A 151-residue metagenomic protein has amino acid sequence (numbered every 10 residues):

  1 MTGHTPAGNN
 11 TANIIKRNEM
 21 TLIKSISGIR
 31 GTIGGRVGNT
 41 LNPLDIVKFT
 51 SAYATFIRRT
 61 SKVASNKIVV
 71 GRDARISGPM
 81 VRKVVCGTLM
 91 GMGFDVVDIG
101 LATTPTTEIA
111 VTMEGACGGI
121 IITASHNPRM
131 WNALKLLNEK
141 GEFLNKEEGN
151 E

Functional and structural regions predicted by a protein language model:
M1, R17-T21, S61, T123 (+1 more regions): Generic hydrophobic-segment detector
G3-R17: Ser/Thr-rich, low-complexity intrinsically disordered segments
I14-G87, G91-M92: An N-terminal, well-structured beta->alpha segment
S25, N42, T103, L144-N145: Helix N-cap and loop-to-helix transition residues
K48, A52-T55, T106-I109, E151: Alpha-helical scaffold segments in soluble metabolic enzymes
K62-E142: Ferredoxin-reductase
G141-E151: Glycine-rich phosphate-binding loop plus the immediately following alpha-helix
